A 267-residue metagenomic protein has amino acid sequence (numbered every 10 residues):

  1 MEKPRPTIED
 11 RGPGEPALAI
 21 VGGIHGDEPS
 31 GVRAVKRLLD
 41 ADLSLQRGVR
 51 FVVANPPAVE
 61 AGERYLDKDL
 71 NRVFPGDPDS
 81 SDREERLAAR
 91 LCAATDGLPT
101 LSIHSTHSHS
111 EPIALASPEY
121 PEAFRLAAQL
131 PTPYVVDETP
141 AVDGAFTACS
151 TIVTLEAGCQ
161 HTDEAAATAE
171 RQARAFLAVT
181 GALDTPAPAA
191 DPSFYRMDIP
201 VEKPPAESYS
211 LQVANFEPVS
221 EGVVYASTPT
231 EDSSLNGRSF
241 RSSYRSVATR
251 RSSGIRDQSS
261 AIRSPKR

Functional and structural regions predicted by a protein language model:
M1-R267: Structured catalytic-domain cores with a bias toward divalent-metal coordination
